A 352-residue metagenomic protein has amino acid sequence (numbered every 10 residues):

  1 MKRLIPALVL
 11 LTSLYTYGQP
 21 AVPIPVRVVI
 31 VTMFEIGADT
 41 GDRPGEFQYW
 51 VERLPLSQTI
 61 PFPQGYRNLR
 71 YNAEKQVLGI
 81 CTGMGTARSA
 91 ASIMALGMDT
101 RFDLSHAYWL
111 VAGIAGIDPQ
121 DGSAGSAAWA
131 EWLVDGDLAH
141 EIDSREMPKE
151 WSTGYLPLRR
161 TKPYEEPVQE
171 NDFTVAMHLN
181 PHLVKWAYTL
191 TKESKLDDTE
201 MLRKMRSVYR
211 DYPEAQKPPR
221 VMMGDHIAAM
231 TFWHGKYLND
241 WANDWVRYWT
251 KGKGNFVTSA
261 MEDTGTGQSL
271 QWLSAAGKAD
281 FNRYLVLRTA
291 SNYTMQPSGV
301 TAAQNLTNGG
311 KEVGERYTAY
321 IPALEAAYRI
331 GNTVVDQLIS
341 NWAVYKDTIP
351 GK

Functional and structural regions predicted by a protein language model:
L4-L14: Sec-dependent N-terminal signal peptides
Q19-K352: Accessory terminal and edge-of-domain segments that mediate assembly/interaction and cofactor placement around
